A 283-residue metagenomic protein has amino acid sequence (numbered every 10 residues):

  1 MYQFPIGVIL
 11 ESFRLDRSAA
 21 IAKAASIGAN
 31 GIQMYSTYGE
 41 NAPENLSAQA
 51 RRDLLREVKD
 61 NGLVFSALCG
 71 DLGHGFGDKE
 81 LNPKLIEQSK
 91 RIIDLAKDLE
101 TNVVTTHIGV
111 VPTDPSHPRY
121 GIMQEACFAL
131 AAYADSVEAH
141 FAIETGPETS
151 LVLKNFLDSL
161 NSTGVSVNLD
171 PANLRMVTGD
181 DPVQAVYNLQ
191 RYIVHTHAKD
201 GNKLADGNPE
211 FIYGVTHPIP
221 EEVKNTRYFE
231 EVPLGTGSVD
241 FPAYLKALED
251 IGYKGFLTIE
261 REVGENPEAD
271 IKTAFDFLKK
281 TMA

Functional and structural regions predicted by a protein language model:
M1-T101, D135, S162, F275-A283: N-terminal pre-domain/capping segments
I6-V8, G31, L68, C127-S238 (+1 more regions): Acidic/histidine-rich catalytic cores of soluble enzymes
F13, T258-P267: A short, acidic, flexible beta-alpha connecting loop/helix-capping segment that sits on the rim of active
D16-A19, E57-N61, F76-V167, M176: Active-site acidic/histidine proton-transfer and metal-coordination neighborhood in alpha/beta enzyme cores
G31, V103, H195, G255-F256: Residues at the N-termini of beta-strands
Y35, D71, H107, K199 (+1 more regions): Conserved residues at the C-terminal ends of beta-strands
L46-R52, N82-K90, S116-C127, G179-V186 (+2 more regions): Charged helix-capping and loop-helix junction motifs
T236-D250: A short, acidic, amphipathic alpha-helical segment used as a generic capping/interface helix at domain edges
